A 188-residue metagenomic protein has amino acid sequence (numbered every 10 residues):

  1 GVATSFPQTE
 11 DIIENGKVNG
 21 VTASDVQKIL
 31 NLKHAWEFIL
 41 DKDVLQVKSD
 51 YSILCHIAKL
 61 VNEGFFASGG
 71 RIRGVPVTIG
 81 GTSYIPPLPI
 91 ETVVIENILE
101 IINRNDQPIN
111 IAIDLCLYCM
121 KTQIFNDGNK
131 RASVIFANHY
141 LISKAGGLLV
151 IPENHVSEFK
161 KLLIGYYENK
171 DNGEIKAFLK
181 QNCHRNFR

Functional and structural regions predicted by a protein language model:
G1-R188: FIC/Doc superfamily catalytic core
